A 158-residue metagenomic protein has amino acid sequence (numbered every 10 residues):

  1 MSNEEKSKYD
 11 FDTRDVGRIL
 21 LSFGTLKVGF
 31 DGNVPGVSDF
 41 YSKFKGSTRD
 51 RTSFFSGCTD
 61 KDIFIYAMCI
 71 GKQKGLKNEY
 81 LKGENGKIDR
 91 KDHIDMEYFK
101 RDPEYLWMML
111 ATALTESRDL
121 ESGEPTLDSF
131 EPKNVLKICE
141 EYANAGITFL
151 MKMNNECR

Functional and structural regions predicted by a protein language model:
M1-R51, K77-R158: Charged, low-complexity intrinsically disordered terminal regions and linker tails
R51-K82: Short, basic amphipathic alpha-helical segments that act as recognition/interaction helices in nucleic-acid-binding
